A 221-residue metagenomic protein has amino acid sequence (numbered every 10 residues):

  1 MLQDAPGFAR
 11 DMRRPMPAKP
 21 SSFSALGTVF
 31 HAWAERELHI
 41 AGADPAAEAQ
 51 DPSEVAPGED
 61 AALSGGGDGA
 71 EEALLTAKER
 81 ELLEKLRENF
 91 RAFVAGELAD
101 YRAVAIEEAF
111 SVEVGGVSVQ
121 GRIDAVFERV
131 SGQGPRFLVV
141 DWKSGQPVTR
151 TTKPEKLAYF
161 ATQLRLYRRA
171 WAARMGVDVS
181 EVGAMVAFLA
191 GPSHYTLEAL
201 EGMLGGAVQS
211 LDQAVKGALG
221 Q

Functional and structural regions predicted by a protein language model:
M1-K19: Charged, glycine-rich intrinsically disordered N-terminal tails and low-complexity linkers that flank
D4, S21-W33, E81-K85, A105 (+7 more regions): Generic recognition of stable, solvent-exposed alpha-helical segments in well-folded globular domains
A5, M12, A32, E108-F110 (+4 more regions): Residues immediately flanking
R13-G115, E198: A non-catalytic, helix-rich entry segment at domain boundaries
R14-P15, E35, H39-I40, G145 (+2 more regions): Short, well-ordered loop/turn and helix-capping segments at boundaries between secondary-structure elements and domains
F110-R165, R169-R174, L197: Non-catalytic protein-protein interaction segments used by genome-maintenance enzymes to assemble and couple activities
P154-L157, L166-Q221: Metal-dependent nuclease catalytic regions and adjoining charged, substrate-binding loops involved in nucleic-acid end
